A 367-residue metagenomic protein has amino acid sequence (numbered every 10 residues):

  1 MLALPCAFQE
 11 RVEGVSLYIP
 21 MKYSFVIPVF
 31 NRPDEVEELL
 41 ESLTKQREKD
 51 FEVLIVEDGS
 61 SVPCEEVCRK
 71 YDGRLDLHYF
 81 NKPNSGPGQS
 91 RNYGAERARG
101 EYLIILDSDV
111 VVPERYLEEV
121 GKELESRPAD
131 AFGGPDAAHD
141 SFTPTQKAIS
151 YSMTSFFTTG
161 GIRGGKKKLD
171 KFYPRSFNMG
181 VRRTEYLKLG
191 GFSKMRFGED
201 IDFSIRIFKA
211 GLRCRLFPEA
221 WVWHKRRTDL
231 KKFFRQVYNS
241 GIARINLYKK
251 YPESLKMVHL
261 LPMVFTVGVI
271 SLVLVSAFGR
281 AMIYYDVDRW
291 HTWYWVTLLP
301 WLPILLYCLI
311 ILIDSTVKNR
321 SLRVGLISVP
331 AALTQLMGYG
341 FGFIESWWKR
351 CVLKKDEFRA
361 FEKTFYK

Functional and structural regions predicted by a protein language model:
K22-S24, E52, D202: Cell-envelope/extracellular polymer assembly enzymes that use nucleotide-activated donors
E41-D50: Short, acidic, metal-binding catalytic loop of nucleotide-sugar glycosyltransferases
S42, E57-E66, N84-S85, D107-P113: A conserved acidic beta->alpha catalytic loop
K82-A98, E119, L169, Y173-F177: Glycine-rich, basic loop-to-helix element that forms the pyrophosphate-binding segment of sugar-nucleotide handling
L103: Short aromatic/hydrophobic "clamp" motif used to bind/position activated sugar donors
E114-K147, A220-W221, K225: Conserved donor NDP-sugar-binding/catalytic core segment of glycosyltransferases
S193-L255: Catalytic donor/gating beta->alpha subdomain of glycosyltransferases that bind UDP-sugars
F265-V352: Membrane-embedded multi-pass helical conduit in multi-pass membrane proteins, especially envelope-biosynthetic
